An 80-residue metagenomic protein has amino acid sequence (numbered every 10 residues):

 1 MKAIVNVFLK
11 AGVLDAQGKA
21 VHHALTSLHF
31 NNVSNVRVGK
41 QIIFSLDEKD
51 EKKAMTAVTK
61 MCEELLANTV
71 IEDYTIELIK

Functional and structural regions predicted by a protein language model:
M1-A11, I42-I43: Short glycine-/aliphatic-rich beta-strand segments at the starts of folded cytosolic domains
V5, A11-G12, N31, D50: Small, basic N-terminal interaction modules of short regulatory proteins
F8-K10, D47, I79: Solvent-exposed residues in well-ordered beta-strands and their adjoining turns, especially edge/terminal strands
G12-L28: Short amphipathic alpha-helix segments
L14-A16, K49-T56: Short, conserved charged micro-motifs
H29-S34, D73: A short linear hydrophobic-aromatic micro-motif
R37-Q41: Short Gly/Ser/Thr- and Asp/Glu-enriched loop/turn motifs at secondary-structure junctions
K52-K80: C-terminal structural segments of small proteins and small subunits
